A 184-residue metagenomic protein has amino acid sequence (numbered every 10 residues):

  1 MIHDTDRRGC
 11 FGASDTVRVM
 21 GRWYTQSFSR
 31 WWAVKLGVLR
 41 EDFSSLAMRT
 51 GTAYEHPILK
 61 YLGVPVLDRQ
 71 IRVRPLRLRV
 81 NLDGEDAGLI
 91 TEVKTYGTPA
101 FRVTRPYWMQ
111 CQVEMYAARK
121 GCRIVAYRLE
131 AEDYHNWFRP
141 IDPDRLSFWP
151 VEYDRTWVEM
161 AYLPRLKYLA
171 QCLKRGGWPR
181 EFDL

Functional and structural regions predicted by a protein language model:
M1-Y61, L184: Charged, glycine-rich intrinsically disordered N-terminal tails and low-complexity linkers that flank
F11-S14, W23, L39, A53 (+6 more regions): Compositionally biased, intrinsically disordered low-complexity regions
T25, A33-V34, R139, V151 (+2 more regions): Intrinsic disorder/low-complexity segments enriched in polar/charged and small flexible residues
F28, L36-G37, D142, D154 (+2 more regions): Intrinsically disordered, low-complexity regulatory segments enriched in acidic/serine/proline/glutamine/glycine
P65-K174: Nucleic-acid nuclease catalytic cores
L173-L184: Short, flexible loop/turn segments with low-complexity composition
